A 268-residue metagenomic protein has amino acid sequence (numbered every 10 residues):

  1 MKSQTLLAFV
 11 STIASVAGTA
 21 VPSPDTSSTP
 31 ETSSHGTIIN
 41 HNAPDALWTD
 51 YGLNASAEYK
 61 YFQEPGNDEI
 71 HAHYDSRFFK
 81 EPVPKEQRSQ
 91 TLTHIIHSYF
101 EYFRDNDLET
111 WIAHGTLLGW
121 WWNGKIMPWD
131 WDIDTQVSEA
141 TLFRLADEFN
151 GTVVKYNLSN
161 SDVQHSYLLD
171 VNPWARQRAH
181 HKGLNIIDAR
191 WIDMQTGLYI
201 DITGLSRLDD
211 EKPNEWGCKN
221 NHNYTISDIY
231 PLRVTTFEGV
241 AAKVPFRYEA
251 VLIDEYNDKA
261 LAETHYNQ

Functional and structural regions predicted by a protein language model:
M1-T26: Fungal secretory targeting signals
T19-I112: Helical scaffold of the NTase/Pol beta-like nucleotidyltransferase catalytic core
K80-T91, M127-D134, A241: The substrate-binding groove and active-site-proximal loops of carbohydrate-active enzymes, especially glycoside
L92-I96, F100, V153-G217, H222-Y224 (+3 more regions): Conserved catalytic core of two-metal-ion nucleotidyltransferases
F100-W131: Active-site nucleotide-donor binding segment shared across nucleotidyl transfer reactions
T110-A113, D134-S138, D201, K243: Structural recognition of the beta-strand scaffold that forms the well-ordered cores of secreted hydrolase catalytic
G124-L145, G239: Catalytic metal-binding acidic patch
L145-V154: Short amphipathic alpha-helices in soluble, non-transmembrane regions that often serve as interface/regulatory elements
